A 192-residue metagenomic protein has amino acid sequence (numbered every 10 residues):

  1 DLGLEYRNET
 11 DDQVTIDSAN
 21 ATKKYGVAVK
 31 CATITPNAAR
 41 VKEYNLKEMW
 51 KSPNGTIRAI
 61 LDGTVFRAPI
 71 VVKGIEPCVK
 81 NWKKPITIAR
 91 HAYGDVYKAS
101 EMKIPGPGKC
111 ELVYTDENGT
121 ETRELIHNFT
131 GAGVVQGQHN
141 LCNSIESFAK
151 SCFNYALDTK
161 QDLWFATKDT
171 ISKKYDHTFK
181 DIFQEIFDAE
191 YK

Functional and structural regions predicted by a protein language model:
D1-E5: A short beta-strand-loop structural module common to alpha/beta enzyme folds
R7-E117, E121, V134: N-terminal glycine-rich phosphate/adenylate-binding segment common to multiple enzyme folds
L112-K192: Glycine-rich phosphate/diphosphate-binding loop of Rossmann-like nucleotide-binding domains
